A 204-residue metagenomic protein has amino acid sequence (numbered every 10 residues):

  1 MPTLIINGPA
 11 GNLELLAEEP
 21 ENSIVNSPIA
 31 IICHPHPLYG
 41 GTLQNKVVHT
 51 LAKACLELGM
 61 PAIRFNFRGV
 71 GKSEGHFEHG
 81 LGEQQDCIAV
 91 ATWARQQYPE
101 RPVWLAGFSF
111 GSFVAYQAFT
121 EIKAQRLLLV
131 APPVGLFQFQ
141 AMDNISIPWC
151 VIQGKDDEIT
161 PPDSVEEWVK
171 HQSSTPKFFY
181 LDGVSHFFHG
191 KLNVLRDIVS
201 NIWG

Functional and structural regions predicted by a protein language model:
I6, N12-E100: Serine-hydrolase catalytic machinery in alpha/beta-hydrolase-like enzymes
P35-H36, L129-Q138, G154, V184: Active-site nucleophile loop of the alpha/beta-hydrolase fold
G75, V184-R196: Catalytic histidine-centered segment of alpha/beta-hydrolase-like enzymes
Q85-I147: Primarily recognizes the serine-hydrolase "nucleophile elbow" in alpha/beta-hydrolase and SGNH/GDSL folds
I145-Q153, D157: Short beta-strand/loop motif that positions the catalytic acidic residue of the alpha/beta-hydrolase fold
K155-T160, H186-F187: Acidic catalytic loop of the alpha/beta-hydrolase fold
P161-K170: Short alpha-helix in the alpha/beta-hydrolase fold that links the catalytic acid
K170-F187: Catalytic histidine neighborhood in serine/cysteine hydrolases with alpha/beta-hydrolase-type architecture
